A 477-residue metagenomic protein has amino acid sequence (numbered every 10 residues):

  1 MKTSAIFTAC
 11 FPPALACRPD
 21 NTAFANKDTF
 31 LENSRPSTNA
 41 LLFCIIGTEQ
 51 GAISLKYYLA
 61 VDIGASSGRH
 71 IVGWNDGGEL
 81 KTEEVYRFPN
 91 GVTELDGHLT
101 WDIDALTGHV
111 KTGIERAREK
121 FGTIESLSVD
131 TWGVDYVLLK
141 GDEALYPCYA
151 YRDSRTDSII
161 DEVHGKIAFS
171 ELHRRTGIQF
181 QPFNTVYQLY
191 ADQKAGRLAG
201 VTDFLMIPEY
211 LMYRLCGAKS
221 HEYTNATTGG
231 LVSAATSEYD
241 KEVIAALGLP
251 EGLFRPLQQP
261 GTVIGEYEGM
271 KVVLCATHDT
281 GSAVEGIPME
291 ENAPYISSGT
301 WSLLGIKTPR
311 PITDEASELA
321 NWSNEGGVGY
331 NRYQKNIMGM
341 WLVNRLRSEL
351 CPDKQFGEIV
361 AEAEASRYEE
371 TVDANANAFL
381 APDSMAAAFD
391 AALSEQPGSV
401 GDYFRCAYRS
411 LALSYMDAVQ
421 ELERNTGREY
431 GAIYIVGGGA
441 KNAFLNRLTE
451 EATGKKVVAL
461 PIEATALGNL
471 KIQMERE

Functional and structural regions predicted by a protein language model:
M1-P13: Extreme N-terminal basic, low-complexity initiation segments that serve as generic localization/processing leaders
C10-P12, A16-C17, N21-Y146, G269-V272 (+3 more regions): N-terminal glycine/serine-rich phosphate-binding loop of ATP-dependent small-molecule kinases, especially carbohydrate
L59-A60, H164-T176, Y190-T202, M206 (+7 more regions): Active-site core segments that coordinate phosphate-bearing ligands/cofactors across diverse enzyme families
R118-N184: Active-site phosphate-binding/coordination module
T123-T131, R428-G437: Short glycine-rich phosphate-binding loop at a beta-alpha junction
R152-E162, P182-N184, V232-D240, G261-E266 (+2 more regions): A structural motif shared across PLP-dependent enzymes of the aminotransferase-like
D153, H221-A226: Nucleotide/phosphate-binding loop and acidic/charged catalytic motifs in nucleotide-binding or -utilizing enzymes
N184-Y190: A charged, well-structured terminal subsegment
